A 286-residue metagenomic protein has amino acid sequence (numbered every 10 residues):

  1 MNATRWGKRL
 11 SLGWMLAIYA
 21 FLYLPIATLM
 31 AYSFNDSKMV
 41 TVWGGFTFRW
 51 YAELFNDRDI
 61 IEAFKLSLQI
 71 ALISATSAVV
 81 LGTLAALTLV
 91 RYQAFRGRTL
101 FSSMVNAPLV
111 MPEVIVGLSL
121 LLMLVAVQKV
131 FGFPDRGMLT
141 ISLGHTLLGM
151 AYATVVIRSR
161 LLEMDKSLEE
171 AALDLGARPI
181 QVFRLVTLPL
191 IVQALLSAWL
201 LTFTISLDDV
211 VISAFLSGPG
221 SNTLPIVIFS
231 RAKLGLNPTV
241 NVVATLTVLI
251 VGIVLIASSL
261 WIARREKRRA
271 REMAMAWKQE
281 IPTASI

Functional and structural regions predicted by a protein language model:
M1-G7, I73-V105, V125-A126, L255-A263: Transmembrane-helix boundary motif in ABC transporter permease subunits
M1-T28, F101: N-terminal signal-anchor/first transmembrane alpha helix
N2-G13, Q93, R158-L173, P179-L188 (+1 more regions): C-terminal transmembrane helix and the adjacent membrane-cytosol boundary/short C-terminal tail of inner/organellar
N2-G7, W50-E62, L207-W261, I286: Interhelical loop and adjacent transmembrane-helix boundary motif in polytopic membrane transport permeases
G13-I26, T146, T154-R158, M164-K166 (+1 more regions): Transmembrane alpha-helices
L24-R58, S217-P219, E272: Short membrane-interfacial helix/loop motifs at transmembrane-helix boundaries
A27-K38, A194-F229: Non-cytoplasmic
M39-G44, F48, V114-L148, I180 (+1 more regions): Membrane-interfacial helix termini and adjacent extracytoplasmic/periplasmic loops of multi-pass transporters
